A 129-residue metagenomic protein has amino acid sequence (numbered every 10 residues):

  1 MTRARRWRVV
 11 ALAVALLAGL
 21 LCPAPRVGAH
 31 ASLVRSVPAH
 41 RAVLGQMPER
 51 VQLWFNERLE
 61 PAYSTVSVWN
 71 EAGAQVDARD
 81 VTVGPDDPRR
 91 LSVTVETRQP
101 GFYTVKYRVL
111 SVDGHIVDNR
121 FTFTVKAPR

Functional and structural regions predicted by a protein language model:
T2-V14: Bacterial N-terminal signal peptides that target proteins for export
R5-R8, R35, R108: Basic side chains
L17-R26: C-terminal segment of classical bacterial N-terminal signal peptides
A29-H30: Boundary of Sec targeting at the N-terminus
L33, V43-Q46, N56-A127: Acidic, low-complexity Ser/Thr/Gly/Pro-rich repeat segments typical of extracellular/periplasmic and surface-exposed
R50-Q52: A short beta-strand segment in extracellular, disulfide-stabilized domains
